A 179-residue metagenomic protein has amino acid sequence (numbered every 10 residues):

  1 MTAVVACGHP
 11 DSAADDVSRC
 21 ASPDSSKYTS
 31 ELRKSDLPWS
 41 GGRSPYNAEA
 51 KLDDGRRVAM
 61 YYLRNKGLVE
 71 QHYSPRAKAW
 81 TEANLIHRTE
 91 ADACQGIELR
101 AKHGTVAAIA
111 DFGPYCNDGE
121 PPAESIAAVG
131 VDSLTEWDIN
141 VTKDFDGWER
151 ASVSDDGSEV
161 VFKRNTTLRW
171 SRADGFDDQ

Functional and structural regions predicted by a protein language model:
M1-D11: Secretory targeting and sorting signals
D11-T89: Extracytoplasmic low-complexity, Pro/Thr/Ser/Ala/Gly-rich segments that lie immediately after a secretion/anchoring
D36-K51, E90-R100, V141-D155: Repeated scaffold domains used in trafficking and secretory/extracellular systems, primarily beta-propellers
G42, L134-Q179: Acidic, small-residue rich beta-repeat scaffolds with periodic aromatic anchors
D53-A59, H103-I109, D155-F162: Entry beta-strands of beta-propeller and related beta-repeat scaffolds
Y62-G67, G113-D118, T166-W170: Short glycine/acidic-enriched loop and turn motifs that connect beta-strands
E70-P75, P121-L134: Beta-propeller blade signature
T81-G113: Blade-loop segments of beta-propeller domains
